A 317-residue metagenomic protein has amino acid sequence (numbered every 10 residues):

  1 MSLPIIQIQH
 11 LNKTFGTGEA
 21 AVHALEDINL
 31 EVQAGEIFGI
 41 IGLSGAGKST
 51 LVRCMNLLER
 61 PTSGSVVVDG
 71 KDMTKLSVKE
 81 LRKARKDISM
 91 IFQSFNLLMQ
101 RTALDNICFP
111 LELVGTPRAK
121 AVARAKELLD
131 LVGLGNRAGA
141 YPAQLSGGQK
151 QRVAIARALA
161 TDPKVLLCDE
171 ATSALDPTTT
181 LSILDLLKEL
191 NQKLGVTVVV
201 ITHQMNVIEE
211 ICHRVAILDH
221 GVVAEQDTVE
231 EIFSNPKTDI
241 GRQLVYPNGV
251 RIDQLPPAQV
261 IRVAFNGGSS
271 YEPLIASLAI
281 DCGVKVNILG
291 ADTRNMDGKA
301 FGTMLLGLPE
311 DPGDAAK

Functional and structural regions predicted by a protein language model:
L3-N191: ABC family nucleotide-binding domain
Q93, H203-Q204: Conserved H-loop
G195-I201: Conserved H-loop
I208-E210: A short, surface-exposed alpha-helical micro-motif characterized by mixed small hydrophobic and charged/polar residues
Q226-D227, N235: ABC ATPase "signature
S234-A264, C282: C-terminal boundary and immediately downstream tail of ABC-type ATPase nucleotide-binding domains
P257-K317: Non-catalytic connector elements of ABC transporters
